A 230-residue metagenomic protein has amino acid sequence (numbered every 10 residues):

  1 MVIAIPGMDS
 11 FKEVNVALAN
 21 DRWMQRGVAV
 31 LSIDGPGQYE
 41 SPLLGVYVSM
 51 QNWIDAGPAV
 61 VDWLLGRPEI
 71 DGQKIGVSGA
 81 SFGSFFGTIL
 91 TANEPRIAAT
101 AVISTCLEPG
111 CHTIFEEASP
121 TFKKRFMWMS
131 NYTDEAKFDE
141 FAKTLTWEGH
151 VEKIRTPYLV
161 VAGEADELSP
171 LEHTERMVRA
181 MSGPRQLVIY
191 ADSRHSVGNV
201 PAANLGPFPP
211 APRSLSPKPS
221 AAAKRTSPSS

Functional and structural regions predicted by a protein language model:
M8-D21, G35, E172: The serine-hydrolase catalytic nucleophile loop
Y47-I70, I89: Alpha/beta-hydrolase active-site loop
P68-S81: Alpha/beta-hydrolase fold nucleophile elbow
I89-E140, T156: Hydrolase active-site cap/lid region
I154-R155, V160-A162, D166: Short beta-strand/loop motif that positions the catalytic acidic residue of the alpha/beta-hydrolase fold
T156, P170-R179: Short alpha-helix in the alpha/beta-hydrolase fold that links the catalytic acid
V178-S196: Catalytic histidine neighborhood in serine/cysteine hydrolases with alpha/beta-hydrolase-type architecture
S193-G206: Catalytic histidine-centered segment of alpha/beta-hydrolase-like enzymes
